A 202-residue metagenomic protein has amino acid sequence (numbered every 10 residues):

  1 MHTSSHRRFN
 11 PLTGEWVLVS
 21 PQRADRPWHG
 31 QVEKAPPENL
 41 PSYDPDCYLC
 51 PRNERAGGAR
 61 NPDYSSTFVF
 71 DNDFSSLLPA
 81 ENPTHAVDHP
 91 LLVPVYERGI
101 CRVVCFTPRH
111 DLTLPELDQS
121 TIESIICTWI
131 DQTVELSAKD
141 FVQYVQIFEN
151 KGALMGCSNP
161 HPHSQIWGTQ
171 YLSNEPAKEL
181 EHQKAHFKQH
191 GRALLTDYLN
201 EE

Functional and structural regions predicted by a protein language model:
M1-E202: HIT superfamily nucleotide-processing domains
